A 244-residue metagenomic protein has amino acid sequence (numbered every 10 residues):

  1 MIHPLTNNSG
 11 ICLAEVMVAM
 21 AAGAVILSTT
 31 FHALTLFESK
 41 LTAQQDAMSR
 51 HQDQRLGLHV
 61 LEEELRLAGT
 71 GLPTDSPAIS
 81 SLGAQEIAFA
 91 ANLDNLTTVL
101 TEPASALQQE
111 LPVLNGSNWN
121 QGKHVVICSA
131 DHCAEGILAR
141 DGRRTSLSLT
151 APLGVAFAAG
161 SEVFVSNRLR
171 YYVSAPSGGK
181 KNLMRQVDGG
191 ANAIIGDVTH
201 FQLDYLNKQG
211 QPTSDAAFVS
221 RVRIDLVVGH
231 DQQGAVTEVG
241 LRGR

Functional and structural regions predicted by a protein language model:
I2-R66: Aliphatic-rich helix starts adjacent to a transmembrane/signal segment
A14, V18, I26, V99-L100 (+3 more regions): Hydrophobic aliphatic residue packing
G23, G69, S105-L107: Glycine-centered small-residue hotspots that permit tight backbone geometry or close packing
S39, M48-S49, E63-R66, S80 (+2 more regions): Short linear sequence signals and composition-biased patches located at protein termini or domain-edge surfaces
A43, L65-T97: Short, glycine/small-hydrophobic-rich surface segments
L58, G136, T237-L241: Generic detection of short hydrophobic beta-strand segments and adjacent strand-loop junctions
G83, W119, V163-V165, A216-F218 (+1 more regions): Solvent-exposed loop and beta-edge segments used for protein-protein assembly and interaction
E86-Q211: Type IV pilin-like appendage domain
